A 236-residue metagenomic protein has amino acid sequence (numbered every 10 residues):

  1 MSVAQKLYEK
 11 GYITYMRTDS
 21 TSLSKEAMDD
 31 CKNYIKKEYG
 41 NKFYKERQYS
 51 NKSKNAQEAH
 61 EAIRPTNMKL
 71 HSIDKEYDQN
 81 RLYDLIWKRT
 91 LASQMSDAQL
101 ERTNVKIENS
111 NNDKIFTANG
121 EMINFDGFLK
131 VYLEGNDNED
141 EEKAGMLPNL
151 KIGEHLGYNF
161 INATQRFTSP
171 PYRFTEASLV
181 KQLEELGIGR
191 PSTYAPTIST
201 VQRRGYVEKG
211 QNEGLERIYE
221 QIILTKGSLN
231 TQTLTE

Functional and structural regions predicted by a protein language model:
M1-Q5, G40-K45, D74-R190, A195: Long, highly charged, low-complexity internal segments
K10, E58-H60, L100-N104, R204: Active-site lining segments that contact anionic ligands and/or coordinate catalytic metals
K10-D84, A118, D126-A163, G214-E236: Extended, highly charged linker/hinge segments and catalytic-adjacent loops that couple domains and form adaptable
Y12, G187-I188, Y206: Short hinge/loop at the helix->beta-strand junction immediately C-terminal to the helix-turn-helix recognition helix
Y15, R190, K209: Short beta-strand "wing" residues that participate in macromolecule-binding interfaces
